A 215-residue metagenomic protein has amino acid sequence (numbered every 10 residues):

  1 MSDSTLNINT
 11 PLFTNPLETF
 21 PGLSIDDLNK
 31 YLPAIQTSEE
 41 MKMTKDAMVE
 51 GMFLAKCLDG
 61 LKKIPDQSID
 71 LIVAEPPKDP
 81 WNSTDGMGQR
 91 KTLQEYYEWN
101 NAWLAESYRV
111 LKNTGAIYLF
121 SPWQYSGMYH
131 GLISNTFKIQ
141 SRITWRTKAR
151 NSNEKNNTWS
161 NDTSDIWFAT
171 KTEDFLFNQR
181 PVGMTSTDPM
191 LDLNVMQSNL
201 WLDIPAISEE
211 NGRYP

Functional and structural regions predicted by a protein language model:
M1-P33, T37-P215: Core catalytic lobe of class I
